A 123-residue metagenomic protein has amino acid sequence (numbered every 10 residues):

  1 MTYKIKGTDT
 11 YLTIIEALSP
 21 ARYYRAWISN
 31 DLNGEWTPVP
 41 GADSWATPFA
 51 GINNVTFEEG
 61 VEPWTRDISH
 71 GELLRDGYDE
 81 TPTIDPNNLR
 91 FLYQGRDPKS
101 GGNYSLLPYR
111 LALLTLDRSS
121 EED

Functional and structural regions predicted by a protein language model:
M1-D123: Carbohydrate-active catalytic/glycan-binding domains of CAZyme proteins, especially the secreted or lumenal ectodomains
